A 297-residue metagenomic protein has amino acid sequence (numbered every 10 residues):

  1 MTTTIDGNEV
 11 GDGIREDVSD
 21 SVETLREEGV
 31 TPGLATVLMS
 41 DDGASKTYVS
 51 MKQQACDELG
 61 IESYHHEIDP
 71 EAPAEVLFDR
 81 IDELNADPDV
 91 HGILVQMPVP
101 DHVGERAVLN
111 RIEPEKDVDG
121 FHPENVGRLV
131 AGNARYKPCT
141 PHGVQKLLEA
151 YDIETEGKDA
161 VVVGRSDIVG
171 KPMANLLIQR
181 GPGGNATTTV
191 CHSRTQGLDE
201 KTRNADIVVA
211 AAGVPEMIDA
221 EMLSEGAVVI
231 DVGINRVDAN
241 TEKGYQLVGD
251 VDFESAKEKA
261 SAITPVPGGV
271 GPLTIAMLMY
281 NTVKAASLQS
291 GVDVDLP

Functional and structural regions predicted by a protein language model:
M1-V30: Positively charged, low-complexity intrinsically disordered leader regions
E23-L34, S40-E58: N-terminal glycine-rich anion-binding loops that anchor highly charged ligand groups
L38, L94-P98, D231: Short beta-strand segments
M39-D41, K46-S50, R135-V232, K243-S255: Glycine-rich phosphate/diphosphate-binding loop of Rossmann-like nucleotide-binding domains
S45, V49-D89: Active-site cofactor/substrate anionic-group-binding motifs, chiefly glycine- and Lys/Arg-rich phosphate-binding loops
L94-T155: Anion-binding alpha/beta catalytic cores of soluble intermediary-metabolism enzymes, centered on
Q96-H102, V214-E216, I234-V237: Short glycine-rich anion-binding loops that position phosphate/pyrophosphate groups of nucleotides and phosphorylated
E105-D119, V126, I230-L296: Rossmann-fold NAD(P)-binding glycine/threonine-rich loop
